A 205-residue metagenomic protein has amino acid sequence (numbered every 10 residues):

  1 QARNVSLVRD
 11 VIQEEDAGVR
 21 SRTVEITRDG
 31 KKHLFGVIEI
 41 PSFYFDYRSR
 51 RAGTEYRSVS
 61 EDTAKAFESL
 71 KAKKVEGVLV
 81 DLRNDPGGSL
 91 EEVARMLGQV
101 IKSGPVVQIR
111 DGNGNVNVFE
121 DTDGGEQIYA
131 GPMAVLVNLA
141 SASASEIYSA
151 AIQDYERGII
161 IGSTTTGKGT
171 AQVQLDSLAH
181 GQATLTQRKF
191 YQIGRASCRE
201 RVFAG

Functional and structural regions predicted by a protein language model:
Q1-L178, I193: Cleft-lining beta-strand/loop regions that shape enzyme active-site pockets
G36-I38, T184-L185, R199: Short hydrophobic-aromatic micro-motifs
S177-K189: Short acidic, Pro/Gly- and aromatic-enriched capping/linker segments at domain boundaries
Q192-A204: Residue-level detector of conserved catalytic or cofactor/ligand-binding positions in enzyme active sites
